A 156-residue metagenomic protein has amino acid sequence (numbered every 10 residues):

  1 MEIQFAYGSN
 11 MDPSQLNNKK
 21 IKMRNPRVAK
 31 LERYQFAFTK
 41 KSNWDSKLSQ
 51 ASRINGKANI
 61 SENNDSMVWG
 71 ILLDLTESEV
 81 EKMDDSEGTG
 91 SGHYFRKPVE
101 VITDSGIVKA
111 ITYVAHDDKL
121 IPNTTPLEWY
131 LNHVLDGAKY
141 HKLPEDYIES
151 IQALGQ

Functional and structural regions predicted by a protein language model:
M1-Q156: Glycine-aromatic micro-motifs
